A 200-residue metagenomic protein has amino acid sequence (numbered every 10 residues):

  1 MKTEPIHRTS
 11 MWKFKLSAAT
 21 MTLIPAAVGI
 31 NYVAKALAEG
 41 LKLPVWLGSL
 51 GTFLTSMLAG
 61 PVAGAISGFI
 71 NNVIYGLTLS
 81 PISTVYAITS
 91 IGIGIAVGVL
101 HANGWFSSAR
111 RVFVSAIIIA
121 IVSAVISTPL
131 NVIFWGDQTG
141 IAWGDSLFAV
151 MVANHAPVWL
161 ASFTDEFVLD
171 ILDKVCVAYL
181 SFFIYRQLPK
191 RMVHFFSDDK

Functional and structural regions predicted by a protein language model:
M1-M11, R191-K200: Intrinsically disordered, low-complexity non-transmembrane regions of multi-pass membrane transporters
K2-L58, V62-V73, L79: Hydrophobic transmembrane alpha-helices
I30-A34, S67, N71, Y75 (+7 more regions): Alpha-helical transmembrane segments of multipass membrane proteins
Y32-V45, F69-R111: Interfacial aromatic-anchored transmembrane helix boundaries in multi-pass membrane proteins
A36-L37, L54, V73, I95 (+7 more regions): Membrane-interface helix caps of multi-pass small-molecule transporters
G40-W46, T84-V85, S108-K200: Membrane-embedded alpha-helical hairpins and interfacial helices in multi-pass inner-membrane proteins
L47-L54, A87-G92, V175: Membrane-embedded alpha-helical segments of multi-pass membrane proteins, especially the transmembrane helices
